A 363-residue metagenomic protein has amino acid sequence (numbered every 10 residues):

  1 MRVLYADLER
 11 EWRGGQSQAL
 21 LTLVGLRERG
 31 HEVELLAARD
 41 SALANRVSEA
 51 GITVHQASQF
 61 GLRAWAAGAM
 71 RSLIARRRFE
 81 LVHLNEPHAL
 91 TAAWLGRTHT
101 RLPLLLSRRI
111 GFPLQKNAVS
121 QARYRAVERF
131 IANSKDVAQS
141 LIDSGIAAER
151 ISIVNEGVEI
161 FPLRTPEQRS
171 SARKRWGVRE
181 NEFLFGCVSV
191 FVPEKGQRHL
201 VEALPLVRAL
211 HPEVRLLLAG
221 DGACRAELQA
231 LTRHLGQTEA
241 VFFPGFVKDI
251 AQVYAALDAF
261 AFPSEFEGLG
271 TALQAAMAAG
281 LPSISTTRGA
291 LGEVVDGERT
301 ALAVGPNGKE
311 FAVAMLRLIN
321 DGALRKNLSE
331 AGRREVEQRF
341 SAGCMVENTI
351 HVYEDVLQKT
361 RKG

Functional and structural regions predicted by a protein language model:
R13-V24, F183, C187-A209, A223-A230 (+1 more regions): A conserved mid-protein helix/loop that constitutes part of the nucleotide-sugar donor-binding site
L36-A37, P282-S285, V295: Short hydrophobic beta-strand element within catalytic cores of glycosyltransferases and related nucleotide-activated
T98, L104-N133: A conserved, positively charged/aromatic
V127-S152, V158-I160: A short, active-site helix/loop in glycosyltransferases that binds the activated sugar's phosphate group
L163-V178, R333: A short helix/loop element that forms part of the nucleotide-sugar donor recognition site in Leloir-type
Q229-G245: Nucleotide-activated donor-binding/catalytic signature segment of Leloir-type glycosyltransferases, i.e., the conserved
F246, E265: Aromatic "clamp/platform" in nucleotide-sugar-dependent glycosyltransferases that forms part of the donor/acceptor
G297-K309, R317-G322: Conserved acidic donor-binding segment of nucleotide-sugar-dependent glycosyltransferases
